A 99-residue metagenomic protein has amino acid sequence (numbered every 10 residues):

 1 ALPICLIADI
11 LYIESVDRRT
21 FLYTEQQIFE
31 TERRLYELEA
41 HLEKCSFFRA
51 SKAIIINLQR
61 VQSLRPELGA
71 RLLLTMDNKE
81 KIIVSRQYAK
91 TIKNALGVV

Functional and structural regions predicted by a protein language model:
A1-I83: Conserved binding/recognition cores within well-folded domains
N94-V99: Short, charged, intrinsically disordered terminal tails
